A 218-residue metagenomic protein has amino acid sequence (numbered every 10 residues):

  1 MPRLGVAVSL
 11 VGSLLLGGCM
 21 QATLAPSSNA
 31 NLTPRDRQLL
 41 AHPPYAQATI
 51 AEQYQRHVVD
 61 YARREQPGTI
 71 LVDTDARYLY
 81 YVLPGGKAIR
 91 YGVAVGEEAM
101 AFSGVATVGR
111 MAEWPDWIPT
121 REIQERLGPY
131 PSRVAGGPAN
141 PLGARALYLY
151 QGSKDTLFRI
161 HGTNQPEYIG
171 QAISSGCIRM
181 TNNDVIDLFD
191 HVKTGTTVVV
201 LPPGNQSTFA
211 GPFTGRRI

Functional and structural regions predicted by a protein language model:
P2-I218: N-terminal pre-domains immediately preceding structured catalytic cores
